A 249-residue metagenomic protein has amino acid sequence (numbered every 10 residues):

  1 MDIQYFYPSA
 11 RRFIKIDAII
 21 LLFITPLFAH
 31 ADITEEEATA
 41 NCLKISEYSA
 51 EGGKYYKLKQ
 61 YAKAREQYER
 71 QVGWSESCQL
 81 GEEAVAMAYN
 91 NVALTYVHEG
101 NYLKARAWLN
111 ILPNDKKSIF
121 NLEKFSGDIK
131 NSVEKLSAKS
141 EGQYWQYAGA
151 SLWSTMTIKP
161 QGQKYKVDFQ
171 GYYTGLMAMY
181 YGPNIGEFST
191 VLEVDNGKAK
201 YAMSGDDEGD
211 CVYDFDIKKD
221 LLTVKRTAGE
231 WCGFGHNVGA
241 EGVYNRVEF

Functional and structural regions predicted by a protein language model:
M1-R12: N-terminal secretory signal peptides that target proteins for export/translocation
R12-I20: Sec-dependent signal peptide recognition, specifically the positively charged N-region followed immediately by
I24-P26: N-terminal signal peptide c-region/cleavage motif recognized by signal peptidases
A29-A31: Boundary at the C-terminal end of the N-terminal hydrophobic targeting segment
I33-V133: Alpha-helical protein-protein interaction scaffolds
K130-S154, G242-E248: Tryptophan-anchored aromatic micro-motifs
Q146-N196, A228, G239: N-terminal glycine/threonine-rich, aromatic-flanked beta-hairpin/loop signature
R226-F249: C-terminal partner/receptor-binding element of secreted or periplasmic proteins
